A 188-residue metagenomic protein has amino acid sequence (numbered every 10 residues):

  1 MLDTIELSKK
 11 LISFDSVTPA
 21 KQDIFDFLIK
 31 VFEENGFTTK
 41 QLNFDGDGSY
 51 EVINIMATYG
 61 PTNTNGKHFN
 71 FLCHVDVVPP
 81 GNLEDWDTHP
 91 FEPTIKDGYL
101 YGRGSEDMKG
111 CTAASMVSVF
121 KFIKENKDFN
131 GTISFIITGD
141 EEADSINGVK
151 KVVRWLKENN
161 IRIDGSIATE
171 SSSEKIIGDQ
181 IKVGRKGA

Functional and structural regions predicted by a protein language model:
M1-Y101, K124-F129: Acidic/His- and Gly-rich active-site-bordering loop/insert found across diverse amide/peptide-bond hydrolases
T4-L28, K109-T112, I163, I167-Q180: Short secondary-structure boundary segments
L100, G110-V117, I123-A188: Fold-level recognition of mixed alpha/beta catalytic cores in primary-metabolism enzymes, strongest
E106: Loop-rich non-cytosolic ectodomains and luminal regions
